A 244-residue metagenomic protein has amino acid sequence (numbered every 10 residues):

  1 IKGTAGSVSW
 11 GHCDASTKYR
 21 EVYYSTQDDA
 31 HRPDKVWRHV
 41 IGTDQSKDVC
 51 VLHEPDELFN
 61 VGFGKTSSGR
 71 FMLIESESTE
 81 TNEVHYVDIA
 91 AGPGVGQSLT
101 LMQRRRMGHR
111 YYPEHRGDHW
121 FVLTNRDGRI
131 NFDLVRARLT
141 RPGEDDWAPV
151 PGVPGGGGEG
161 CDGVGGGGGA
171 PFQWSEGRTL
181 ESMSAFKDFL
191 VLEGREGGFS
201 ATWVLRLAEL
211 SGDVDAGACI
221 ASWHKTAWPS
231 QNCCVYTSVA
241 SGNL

Functional and structural regions predicted by a protein language model:
I1-L244: Peripheral, non-catalytic segments that deliver or gate enzyme domains
